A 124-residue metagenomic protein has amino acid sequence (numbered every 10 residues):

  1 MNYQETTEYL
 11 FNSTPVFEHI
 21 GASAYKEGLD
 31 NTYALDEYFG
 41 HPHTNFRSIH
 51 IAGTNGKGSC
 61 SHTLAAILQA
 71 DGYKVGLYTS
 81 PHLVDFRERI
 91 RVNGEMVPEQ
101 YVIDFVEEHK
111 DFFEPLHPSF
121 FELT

Functional and structural regions predicted by a protein language model:
M1-G53, C60-H62, A66-D71: Short functional linear segments
A22-L29, A34-E37, H41-T44, A70-T124: ATP-dependent carboxylate-amine ligase catalytic core
K57-S61, V84-R87: Short active-site-adjacent helix-start/loop capping segments
